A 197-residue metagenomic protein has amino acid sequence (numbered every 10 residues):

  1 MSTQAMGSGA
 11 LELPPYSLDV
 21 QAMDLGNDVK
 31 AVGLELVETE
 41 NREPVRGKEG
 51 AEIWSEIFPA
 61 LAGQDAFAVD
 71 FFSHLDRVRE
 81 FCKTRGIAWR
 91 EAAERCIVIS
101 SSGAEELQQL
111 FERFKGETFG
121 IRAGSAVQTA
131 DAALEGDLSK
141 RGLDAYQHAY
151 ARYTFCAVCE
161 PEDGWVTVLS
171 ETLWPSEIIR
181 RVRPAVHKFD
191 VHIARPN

Functional and structural regions predicted by a protein language model:
M1-N197: Structured alpha/beta or helical-core interaction and ligand-binding surfaces enriched in interleaved
